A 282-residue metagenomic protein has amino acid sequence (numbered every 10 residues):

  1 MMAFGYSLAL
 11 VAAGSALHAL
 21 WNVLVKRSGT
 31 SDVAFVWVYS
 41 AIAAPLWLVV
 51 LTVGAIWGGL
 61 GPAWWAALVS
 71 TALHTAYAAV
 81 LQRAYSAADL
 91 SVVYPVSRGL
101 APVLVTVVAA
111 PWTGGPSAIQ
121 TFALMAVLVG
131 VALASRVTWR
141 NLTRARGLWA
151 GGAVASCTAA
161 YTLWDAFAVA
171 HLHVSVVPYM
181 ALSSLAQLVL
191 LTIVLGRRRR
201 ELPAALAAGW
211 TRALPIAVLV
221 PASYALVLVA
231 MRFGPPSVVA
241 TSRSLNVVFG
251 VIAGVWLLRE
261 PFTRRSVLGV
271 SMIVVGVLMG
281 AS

Functional and structural regions predicted by a protein language model:
M1-V69, A78-L90, V129, R136-G152 (+2 more regions): Membrane-interface interhelical linkers
V11, V36-W37, A67, Y94-P95 (+6 more regions): Hydrophobic/aromatic positions within or immediately flanking transmembrane alpha-helices of multi-pass small-molecule
L17, L73, L100-A101, C157 (+2 more regions): MFS transmembrane alpha-helix packing/gate-lining sites
K26, Q82, A109-A110, A166 (+2 more regions): Small-residue-mediated transmembrane helix hinge/kink sites in multi-pass secondary transporters
T30-F35, V80-R98, T113-A118, A170-P178 (+1 more regions): Structural motif at transmembrane-helix junctions in multi-pass transporters
I42-W47, V96-A110, A186-L190, S223-L226 (+3 more regions): Alpha-helical transmembrane segments of compact multi-pass small-molecule transporters, enriched in specific families
W47, V103-A110, P116-V137, R265-S282: Hydrophobic transmembrane alpha-helices of multi-pass small-molecule transport proteins
R146-P178: Selected transmembrane alpha-helices and immediately adjacent juxtamembrane segments of polytopic inner-membrane
